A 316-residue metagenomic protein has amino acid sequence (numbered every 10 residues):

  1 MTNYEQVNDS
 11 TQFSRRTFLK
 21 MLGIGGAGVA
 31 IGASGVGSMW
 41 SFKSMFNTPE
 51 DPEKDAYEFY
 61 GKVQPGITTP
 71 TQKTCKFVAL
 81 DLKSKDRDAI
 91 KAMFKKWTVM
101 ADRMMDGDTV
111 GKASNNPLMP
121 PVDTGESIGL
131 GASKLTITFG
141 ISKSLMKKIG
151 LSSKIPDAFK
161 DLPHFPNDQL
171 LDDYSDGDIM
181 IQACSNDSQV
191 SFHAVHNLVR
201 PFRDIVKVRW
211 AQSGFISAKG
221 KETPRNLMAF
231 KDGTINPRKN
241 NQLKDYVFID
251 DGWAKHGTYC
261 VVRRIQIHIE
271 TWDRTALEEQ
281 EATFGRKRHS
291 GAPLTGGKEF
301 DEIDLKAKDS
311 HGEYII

Functional and structural regions predicted by a protein language model:
M1-T17: N-terminal secretory signal peptides
T17-G37, F46-I316: Long, histidine/aromatic-enriched segments associated with O2/redox biology
